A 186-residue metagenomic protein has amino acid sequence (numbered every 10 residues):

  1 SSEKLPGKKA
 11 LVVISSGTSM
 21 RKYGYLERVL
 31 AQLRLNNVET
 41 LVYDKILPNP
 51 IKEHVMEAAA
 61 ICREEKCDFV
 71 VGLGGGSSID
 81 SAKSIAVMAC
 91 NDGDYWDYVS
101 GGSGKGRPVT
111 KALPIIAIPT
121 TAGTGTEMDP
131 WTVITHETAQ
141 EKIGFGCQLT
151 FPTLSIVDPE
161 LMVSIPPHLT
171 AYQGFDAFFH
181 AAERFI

Functional and structural regions predicted by a protein language model:
S1-F69: ATP/NTP phosphate-donor binding region
R21, L47-P50, S77, P166 (+1 more regions): Catalytic cores of large soluble enzymes that bind and process phosphate-bearing ligands
R28, E57-A59, S78-N91, M128-D129: Short Gly/Thr/Asp-enriched flexible loops that form oxyanion-binding sites at enzyme active sites
L35-T40, I85-G93: Short acidic, glycine/proline-enriched helix-loop-strand junctions
L41-D44, V71, S81, A117-I118 (+1 more regions): General beta-strand structural signal in soluble alpha/beta enzymes
C67-I85, T120-T126: Glycine/serine-rich anion-binding loops at beta->alpha junctions that coordinate negatively charged ligand groups
N91-I186: A glycine/threonine-rich phosphate-anchoring loop and its flanking beta-alpha core in nucleotide/phosphate-binding
